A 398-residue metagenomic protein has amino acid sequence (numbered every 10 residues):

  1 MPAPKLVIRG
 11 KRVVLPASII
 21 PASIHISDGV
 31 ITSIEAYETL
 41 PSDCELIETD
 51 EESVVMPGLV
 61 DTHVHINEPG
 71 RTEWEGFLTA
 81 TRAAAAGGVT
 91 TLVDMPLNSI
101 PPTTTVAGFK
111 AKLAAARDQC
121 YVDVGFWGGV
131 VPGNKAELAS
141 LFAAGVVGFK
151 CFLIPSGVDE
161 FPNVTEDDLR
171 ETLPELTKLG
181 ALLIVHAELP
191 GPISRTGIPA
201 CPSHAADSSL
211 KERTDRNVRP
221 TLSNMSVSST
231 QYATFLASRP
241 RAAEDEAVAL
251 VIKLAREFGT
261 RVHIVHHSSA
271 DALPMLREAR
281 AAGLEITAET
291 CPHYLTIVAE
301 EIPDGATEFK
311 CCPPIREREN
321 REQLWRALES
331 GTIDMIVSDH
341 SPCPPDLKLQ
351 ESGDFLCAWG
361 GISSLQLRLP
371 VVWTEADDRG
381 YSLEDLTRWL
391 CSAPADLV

Functional and structural regions predicted by a protein language model:
P2-P57: Histidine-rich, glycine-flanked metal-binding segment
K11, G29, E52, H63 (+12 more regions): Divalent metal-coordination and catalytic microenvironments
E51-Q119, C201: Metal-associated gating/positioning segment near the N- to mid-region
H65-E75, V93-V106, G125-E137, I154-V164 (+2 more regions): Divalent metal-binding segments
V89-T91, V122, V147, D334: Short acidic/polar active-site loop segments enriched in Thr and Asp
A115-G129: A glycine-rich helix N-cap at a beta->alpha junction
A136-C151, P155-C201, S208, E212-R216 (+2 more regions): Histidine/acidic residue-rich metal-binding segments in metalloenzymes
A233-R261, E308, M335, P342-V398: His/Asp/Glu-enriched, well-ordered alpha-helical/loop segment that forms or immediately abuts the divalent-metal
